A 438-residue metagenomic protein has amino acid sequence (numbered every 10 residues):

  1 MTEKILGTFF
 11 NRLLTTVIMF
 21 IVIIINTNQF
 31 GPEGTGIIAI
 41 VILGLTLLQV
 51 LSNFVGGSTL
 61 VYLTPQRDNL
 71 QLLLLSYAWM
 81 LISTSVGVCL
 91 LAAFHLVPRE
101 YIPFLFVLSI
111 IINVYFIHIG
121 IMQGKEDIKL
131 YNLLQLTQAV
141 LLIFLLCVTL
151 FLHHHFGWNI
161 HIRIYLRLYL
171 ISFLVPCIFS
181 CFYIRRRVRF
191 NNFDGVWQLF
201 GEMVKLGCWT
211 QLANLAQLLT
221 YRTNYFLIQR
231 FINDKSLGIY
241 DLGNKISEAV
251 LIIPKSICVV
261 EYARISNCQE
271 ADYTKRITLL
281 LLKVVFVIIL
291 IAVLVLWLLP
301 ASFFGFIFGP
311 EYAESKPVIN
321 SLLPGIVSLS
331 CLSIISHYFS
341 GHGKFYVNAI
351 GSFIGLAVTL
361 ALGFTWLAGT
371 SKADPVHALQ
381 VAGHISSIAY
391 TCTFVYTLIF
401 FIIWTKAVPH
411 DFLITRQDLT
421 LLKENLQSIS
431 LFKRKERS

Functional and structural regions predicted by a protein language model:
M1-F54, I143, K205-K235, G325: Signature of the first transmembrane helix
T2, V61-Q66, N113-Q135, S266 (+1 more regions): Membrane-interface junctions at transmembrane-helix termini in multi-pass inner-membrane proteins
E3-T16, V41-E100, E270-V293: Membrane-water interface segments that mark the loop-to-transmembrane alpha-helix transition
M19, S52-D68, S247-D272, S340-G341: Helix-loop junctions and terminal segments of transmembrane helices in multi-pass membrane transport/translocation
T27, I82-L105, I291-P310, T365-T370: Short membrane-interface helical motifs at transmembrane helix boundaries in multi-pass membrane transporters
P32-T35, F94-L108, L298-V327, P375-Q380: Interfacial segments at transmembrane-helix termini and the short loops linking adjacent helices
P103, K129, L133-L134, W158-Y169 (+4 more regions): Interhelical loop/hinge segments that connect adjacent transmembrane helices in multipass membrane
N132-V188, I354-V358, D374-W404: Hydrophobic alpha-helical transmembrane segments
